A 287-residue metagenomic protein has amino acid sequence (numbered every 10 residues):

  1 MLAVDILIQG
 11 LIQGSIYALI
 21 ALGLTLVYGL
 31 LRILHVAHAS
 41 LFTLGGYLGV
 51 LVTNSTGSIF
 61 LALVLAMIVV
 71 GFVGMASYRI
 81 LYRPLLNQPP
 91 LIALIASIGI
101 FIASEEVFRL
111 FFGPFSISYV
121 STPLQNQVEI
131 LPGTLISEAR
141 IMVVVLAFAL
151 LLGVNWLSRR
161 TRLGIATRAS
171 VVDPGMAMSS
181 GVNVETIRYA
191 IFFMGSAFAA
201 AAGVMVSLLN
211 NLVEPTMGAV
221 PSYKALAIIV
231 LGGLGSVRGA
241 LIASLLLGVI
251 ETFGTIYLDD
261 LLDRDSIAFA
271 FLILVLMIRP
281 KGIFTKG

Functional and structural regions predicted by a protein language model:
M1-I16, L157-S158, R162, I191-I229 (+1 more regions): Inter-helical junctions in multi-pass inner-membrane proteins, predominant in energy-converting antiporter-like
M1-L19, L48, I59-A62, Q88-A93 (+4 more regions): Membrane-interfacial amphipathic/re-entrant helices at transmembrane-helix boundaries
I8, L30-A76, I80: Membrane-embedded helix boundary and interhelical linker motif in transport proteins
L24, G57-F101, V107, I242-L247 (+2 more regions): Alpha-helical transmembrane segments within multi-pass membrane transporters and channels
L24-G46, N87-I92, L163-A166, A190 (+4 more regions): Short, non-helical or kinked segments that cap or interrupt transmembrane helices
V70, K224-L247, A270-L276: Hydrophobic alpha-helical transmembrane segments of polytopic membrane proteins
P84-R160, I187-A190, I256-D260, D265-I267 (+2 more regions): Transmembrane helix-bundle core of multi-pass membrane transporters and related energy-transducing complexes
T134-V213, V237-I242: Helix-loop-helix "hairpin" substructures at the membrane interface of multi-pass membrane proteins
